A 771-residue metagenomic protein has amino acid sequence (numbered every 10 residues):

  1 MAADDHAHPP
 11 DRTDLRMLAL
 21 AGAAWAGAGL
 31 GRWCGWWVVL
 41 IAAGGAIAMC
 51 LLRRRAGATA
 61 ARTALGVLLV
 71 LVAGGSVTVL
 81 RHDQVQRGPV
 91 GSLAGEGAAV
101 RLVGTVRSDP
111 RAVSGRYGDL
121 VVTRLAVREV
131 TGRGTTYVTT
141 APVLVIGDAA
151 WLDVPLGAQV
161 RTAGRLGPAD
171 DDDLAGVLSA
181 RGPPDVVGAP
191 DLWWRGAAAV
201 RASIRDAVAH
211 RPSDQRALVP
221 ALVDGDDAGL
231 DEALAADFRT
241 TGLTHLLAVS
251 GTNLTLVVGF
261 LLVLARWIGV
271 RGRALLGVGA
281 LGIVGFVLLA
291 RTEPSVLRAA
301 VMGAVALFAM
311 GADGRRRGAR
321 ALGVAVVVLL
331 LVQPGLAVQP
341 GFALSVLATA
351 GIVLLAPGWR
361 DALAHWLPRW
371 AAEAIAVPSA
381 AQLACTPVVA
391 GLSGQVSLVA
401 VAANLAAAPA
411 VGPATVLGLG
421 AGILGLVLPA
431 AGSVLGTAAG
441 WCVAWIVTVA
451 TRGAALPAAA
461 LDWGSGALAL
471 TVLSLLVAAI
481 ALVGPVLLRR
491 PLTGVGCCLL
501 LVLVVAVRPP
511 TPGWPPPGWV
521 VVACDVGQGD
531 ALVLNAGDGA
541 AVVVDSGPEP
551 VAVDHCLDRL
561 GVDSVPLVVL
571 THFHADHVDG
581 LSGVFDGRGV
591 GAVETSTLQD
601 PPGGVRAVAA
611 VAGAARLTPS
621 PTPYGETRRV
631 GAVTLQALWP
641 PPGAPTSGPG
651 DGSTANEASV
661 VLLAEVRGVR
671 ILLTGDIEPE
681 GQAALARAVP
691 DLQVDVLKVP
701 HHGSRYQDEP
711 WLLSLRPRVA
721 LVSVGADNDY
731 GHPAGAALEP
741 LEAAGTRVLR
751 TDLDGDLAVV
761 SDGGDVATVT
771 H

Functional and structural regions predicted by a protein language model:
M1-T13, T63-H245, W463, H555 (+5 more regions): Membrane-interface helix/helix-cap signal primarily in integral membrane proteins
M1-V90, R298, L468, V483: N-terminal leader/targeting segments
M1-W33, A309, L330, G420-S433 (+1 more regions): Hydrophobic alpha-helical segments
A2-G29, G167-A299, L307, V544 (+8 more regions): Aromatic-rich juxtamembrane segments at the membrane interface
G27, D231-V401, S465-P515, E594-T597 (+4 more regions): Hydrophobic alpha-helical transmembrane segments in multi-pass membrane proteins
L30, W193-R211, L218-V219, D226 (+13 more regions): Hydrophobic alpha-helical segments of integral membrane proteins, encompassing both true transmembrane helices
W33-W37, V72-G95, S295, L336-A337 (+2 more regions): C-terminal region of N-terminal signal peptides and the immediate post-cleavage residues of exported proteins
T131-R133, A149-A163, G188-L192, D231-A235 (+6 more regions): Non-globular, low-confidence helical/coil segments that flank catalytic cores
